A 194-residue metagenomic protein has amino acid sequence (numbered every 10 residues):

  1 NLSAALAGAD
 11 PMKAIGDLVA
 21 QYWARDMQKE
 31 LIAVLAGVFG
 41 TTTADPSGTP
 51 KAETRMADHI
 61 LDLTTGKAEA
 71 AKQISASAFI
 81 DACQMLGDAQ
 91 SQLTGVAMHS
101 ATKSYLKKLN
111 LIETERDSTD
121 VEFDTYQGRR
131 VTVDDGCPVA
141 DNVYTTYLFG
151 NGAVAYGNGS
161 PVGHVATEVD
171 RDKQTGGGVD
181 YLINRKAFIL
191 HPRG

Functional and structural regions predicted by a protein language model:
N1-A5, M27-Q28, I32-L35, H99 (+3 more regions): Residue-level signal for functionally critical sites in structured catalytic/ligand-binding pockets
L2-M85: Alpha-helical scaffold segments that mediate packing/assembly in large oligomeric complexes
A7, G16, Q21, R25 (+10 more regions): Generic marker of "main functional regions" within proteins
K13, D17, Q92, G176-D180: Residues at beta-strand starts and edge strands
D58-S77, D81, A101, K107-G194: Sequence/fold signature of self-assembling virion shell proteins
S91-T102, L106-K107: Beta-edge loop/turn motif
